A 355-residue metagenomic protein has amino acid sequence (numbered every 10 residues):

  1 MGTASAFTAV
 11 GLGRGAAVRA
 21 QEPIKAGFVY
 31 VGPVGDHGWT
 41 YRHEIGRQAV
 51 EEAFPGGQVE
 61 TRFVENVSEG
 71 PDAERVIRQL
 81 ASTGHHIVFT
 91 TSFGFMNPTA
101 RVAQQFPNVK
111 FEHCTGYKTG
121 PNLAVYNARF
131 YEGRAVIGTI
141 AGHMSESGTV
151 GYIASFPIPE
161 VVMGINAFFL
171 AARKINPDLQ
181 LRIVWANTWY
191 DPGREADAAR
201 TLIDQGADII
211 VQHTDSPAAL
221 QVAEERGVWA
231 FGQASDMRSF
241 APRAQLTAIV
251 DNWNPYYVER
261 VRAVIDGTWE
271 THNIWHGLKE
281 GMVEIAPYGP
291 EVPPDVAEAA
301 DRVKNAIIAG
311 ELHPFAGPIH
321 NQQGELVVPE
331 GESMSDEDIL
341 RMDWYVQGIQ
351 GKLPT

Functional and structural regions predicted by a protein language model:
M1-R19: N-terminal export signals
Q21-T355: A residue-level marker of the well-folded mature domains of exported/periplasmic proteins
